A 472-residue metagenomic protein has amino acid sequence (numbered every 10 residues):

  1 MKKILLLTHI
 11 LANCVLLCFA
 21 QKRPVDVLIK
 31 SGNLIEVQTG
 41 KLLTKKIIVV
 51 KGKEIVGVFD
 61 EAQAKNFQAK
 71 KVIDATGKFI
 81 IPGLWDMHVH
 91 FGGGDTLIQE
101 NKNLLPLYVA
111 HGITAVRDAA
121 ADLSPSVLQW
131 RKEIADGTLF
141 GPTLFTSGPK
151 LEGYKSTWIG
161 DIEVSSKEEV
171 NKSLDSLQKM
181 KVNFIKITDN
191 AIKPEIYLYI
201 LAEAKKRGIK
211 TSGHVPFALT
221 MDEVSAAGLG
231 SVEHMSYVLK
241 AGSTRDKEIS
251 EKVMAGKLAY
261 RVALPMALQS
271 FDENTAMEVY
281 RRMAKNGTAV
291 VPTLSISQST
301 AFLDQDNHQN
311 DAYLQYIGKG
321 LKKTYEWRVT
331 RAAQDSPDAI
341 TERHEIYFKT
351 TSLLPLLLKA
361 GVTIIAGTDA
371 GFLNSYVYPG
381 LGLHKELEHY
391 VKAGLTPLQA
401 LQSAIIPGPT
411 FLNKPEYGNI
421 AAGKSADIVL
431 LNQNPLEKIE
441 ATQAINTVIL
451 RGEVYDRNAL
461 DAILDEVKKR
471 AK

Functional and structural regions predicted by a protein language model:
M1-R23: Bacterial Sec-dependent N-terminal signal peptides
R23-V25, L34, T39-I81: Histidine-rich, glycine-flanked metal-binding segment
G32, I48, K53, G77 (+15 more regions): Divalent metal-coordination and catalytic microenvironments
L34-I47, F59-A62, F348, Y378 (+2 more regions): Acidic, glycine-enriched loop/beta-strand segments at the rims of small-molecule binding/catalytic pockets
K78-T138, Y154-T157, I162, E168 (+3 more regions): Metal-associated gating/positioning segment near the N- to mid-region
L104-P125, P142-K150, Q178-I192, I209-S212 (+3 more regions): Divalent metal-dependent hydrolysis catalytic cores, especially in the metallo-beta-lactamase
K155-E203, R207-K210, K257-S270: Active-site gating/metal-coordination segments in enzymes
S173-N183, I187, V238-E388, K392-A393 (+1 more regions): Active-site neighborhoods of metal-dependent hydrolases
